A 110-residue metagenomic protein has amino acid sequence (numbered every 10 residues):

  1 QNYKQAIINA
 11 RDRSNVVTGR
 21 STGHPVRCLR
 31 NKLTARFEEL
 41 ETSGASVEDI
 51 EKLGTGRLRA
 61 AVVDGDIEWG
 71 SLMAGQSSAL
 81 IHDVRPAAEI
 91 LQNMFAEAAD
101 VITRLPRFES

Functional and structural regions predicted by a protein language model:
Q1-S110: Conserved active-site-proximal phosphate/metal-binding subdomains
